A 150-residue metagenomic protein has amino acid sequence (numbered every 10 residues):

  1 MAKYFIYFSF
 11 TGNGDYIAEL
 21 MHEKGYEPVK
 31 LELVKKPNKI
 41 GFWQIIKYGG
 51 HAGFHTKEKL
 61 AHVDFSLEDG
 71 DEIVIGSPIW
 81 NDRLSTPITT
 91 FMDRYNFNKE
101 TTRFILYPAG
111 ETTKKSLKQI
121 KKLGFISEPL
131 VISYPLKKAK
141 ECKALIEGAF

Functional and structural regions predicted by a protein language model:
M1-A2, N98-R103, S127: Short, surface-exposed connector motifs at secondary-structure boundaries
M1-I75, D82, T86-T89, D93 (+1 more regions): N-terminal beta1-alpha1-beta2 submodule of the flavodoxin-like/Rossmannoid cofactor-binding fold
P37-F42, K114-K115, L136-C142: Short, charged, surface-exposed secondary-structure boundary motifs
L67-E68, D93-E100, G124: Short, conserved loop/helix-junction motifs that constitute active-site signature segments in enzyme catalytic cores
I75-G76, F104: Redox-cofactor binding/interface segments in oxidoreductases and associated redox assembly factors
L106-T112: Short beta-alpha junction loops
K115-G124: Short, aromatic/basic amphipathic alpha-helical patches
E128-F150: Glycine-rich phosphate/pyrophosphate-binding loop and the adjoining helix
